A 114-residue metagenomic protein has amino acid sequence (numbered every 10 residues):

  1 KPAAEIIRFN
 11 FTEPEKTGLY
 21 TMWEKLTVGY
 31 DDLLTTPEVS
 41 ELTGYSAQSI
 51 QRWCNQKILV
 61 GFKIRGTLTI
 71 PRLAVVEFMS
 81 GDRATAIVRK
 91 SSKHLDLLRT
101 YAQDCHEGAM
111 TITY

Functional and structural regions predicted by a protein language model:
P2, I6-F9, A74-Y114: A short, Lys/Arg-enriched interface patch at domain edges and termini
I7-K25: Short, Lys/Arg-enriched anionic-surface-contact patches
R8-F9, P14, E38, Y45 (+1 more regions): Serine/threonine-rich, low-complexity intrinsically disordered segments
Y20-S49: Polyanion-binding surface elements
K25-L26, Q51, Q56, F62 (+2 more regions): Short, functionally important structural connectors and interaction interfaces within domains
L33-E38, L59-A84, Y114: Short helix-start
T43-T69: Major-groove DNA-recognition helix of helix-turn-helix-type DNA-binding domains
